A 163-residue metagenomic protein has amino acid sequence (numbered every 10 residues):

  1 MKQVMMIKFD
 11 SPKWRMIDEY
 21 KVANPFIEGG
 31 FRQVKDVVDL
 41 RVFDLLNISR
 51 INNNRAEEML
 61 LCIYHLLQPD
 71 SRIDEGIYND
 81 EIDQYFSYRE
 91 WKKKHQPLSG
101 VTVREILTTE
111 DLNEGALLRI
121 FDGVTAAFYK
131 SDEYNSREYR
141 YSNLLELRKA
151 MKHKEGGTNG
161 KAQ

Functional and structural regions predicted by a protein language model:
M1-K154: Compact, charge-rich alpha-helical regulatory domains located at protein termini
